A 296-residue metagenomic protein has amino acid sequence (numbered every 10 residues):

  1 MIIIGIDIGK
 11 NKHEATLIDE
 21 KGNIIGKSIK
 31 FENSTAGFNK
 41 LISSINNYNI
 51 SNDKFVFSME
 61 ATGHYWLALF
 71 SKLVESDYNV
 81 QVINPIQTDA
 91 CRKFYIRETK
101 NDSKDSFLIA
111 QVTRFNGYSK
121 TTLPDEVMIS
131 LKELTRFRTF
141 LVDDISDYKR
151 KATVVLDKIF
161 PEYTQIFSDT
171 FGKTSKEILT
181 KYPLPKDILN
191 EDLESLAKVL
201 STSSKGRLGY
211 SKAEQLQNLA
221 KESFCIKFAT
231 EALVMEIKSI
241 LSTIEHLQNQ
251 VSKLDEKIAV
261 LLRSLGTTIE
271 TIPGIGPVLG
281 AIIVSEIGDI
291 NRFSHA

Functional and structural regions predicted by a protein language model:
M1-A296: A detector of single, family-specific signature residues that are central to catalytic or substrate-handling motifs
